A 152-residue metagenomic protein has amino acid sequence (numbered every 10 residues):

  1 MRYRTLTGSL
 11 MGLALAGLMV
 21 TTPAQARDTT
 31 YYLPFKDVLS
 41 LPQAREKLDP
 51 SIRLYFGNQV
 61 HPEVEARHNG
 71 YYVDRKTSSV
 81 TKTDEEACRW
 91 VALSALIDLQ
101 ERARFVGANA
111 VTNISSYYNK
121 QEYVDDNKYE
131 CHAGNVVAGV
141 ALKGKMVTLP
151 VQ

Functional and structural regions predicted by a protein language model:
M1-M11: Bacterial N-terminal signal peptides that target proteins for export
A16-A24: C-terminal segment of classical bacterial N-terminal signal peptides
A24-P34: Cleaved targeting-peptide boundary
V38-V80: Compositionally biased P/S/T/G-rich terminal and signal peptide-adjacent segments that lie outside catalytic cores
P50, N69, G107-A110, A138-L142: Envelope-exposed proteins and targeting segments
N69-D125: Short, well-ordered alpha-helical segments
N113-Q152: Surface-exposed short loop/turn segments
